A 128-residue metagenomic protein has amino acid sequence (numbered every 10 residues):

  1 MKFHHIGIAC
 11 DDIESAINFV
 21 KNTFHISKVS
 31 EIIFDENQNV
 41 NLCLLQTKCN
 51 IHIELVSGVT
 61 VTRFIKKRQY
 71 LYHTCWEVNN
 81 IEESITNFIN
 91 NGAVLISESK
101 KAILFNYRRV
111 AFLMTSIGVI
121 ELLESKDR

Functional and structural regions predicted by a protein language model:
M1-H4, I8-K28, Q46-I96, M114-R128: Glyoxalase I/VOC metalloenzyme domain signal
S15, I33-Q38: Short glycine/proline-centered loop/turn elements that form peptide/ligand docking sites
K28-D35, E98-I103: Conserved catalytic-core motifs of GNAT/GCN5-like acyltransferases
V29-S30, C43, V110: A generic membrane alpha-helix/interface feature
D35, L44-T47: Short secondary-structure boundary/capping segments within folded domains
E36-N41, L104-R109: Short acidic/glycine-enriched loop/turn segments that link adjacent beta-strands
S97-S99, F105-F112: Low-complexity, intrinsically disordered Gly/Pro/Thr-rich segments
